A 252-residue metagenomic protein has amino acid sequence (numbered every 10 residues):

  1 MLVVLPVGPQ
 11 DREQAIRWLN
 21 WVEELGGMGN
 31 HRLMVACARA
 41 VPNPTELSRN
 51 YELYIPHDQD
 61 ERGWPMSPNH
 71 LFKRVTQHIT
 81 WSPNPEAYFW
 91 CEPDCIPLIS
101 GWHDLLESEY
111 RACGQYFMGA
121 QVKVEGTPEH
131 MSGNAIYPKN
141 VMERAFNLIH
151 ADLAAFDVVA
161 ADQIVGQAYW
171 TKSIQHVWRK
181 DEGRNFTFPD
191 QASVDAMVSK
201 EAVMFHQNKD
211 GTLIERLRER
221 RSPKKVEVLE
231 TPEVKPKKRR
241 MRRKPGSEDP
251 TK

Functional and structural regions predicted by a protein language model:
M1-L2, L25-M34: Short loop->beta transition adjacent to catalytic acidic/histidine clusters or analogous donor-positioning motifs
L2-D11: A conserved hydrophobic helix/loop-capping motif in glycosyltransferases and polysaccharide synthases
Q10-G26: Short, well-formed alpha-helical segments that are part of the catalytic scaffolds of diverse glycosyltransferases
A36-A38, P97, G101-L105: Preference for well-ordered, secondary-structure-rich cores of eukaryotic proteins
A36-P85: Active-site-proximal specificity loops/subdomain of glycosyltransferases
N84-I96: Short beta-strand-to-loop acidic/aromatic patch adjacent to the donor-nucleotide binding site
P97-S100, R111-E230: Catalytic core and acceptor-binding pocket of nucleotide-sugar-dependent glycosyltransferases
K235-P245: Arg/Lys-rich low-complexity patches in intrinsically disordered regions that function as generic
